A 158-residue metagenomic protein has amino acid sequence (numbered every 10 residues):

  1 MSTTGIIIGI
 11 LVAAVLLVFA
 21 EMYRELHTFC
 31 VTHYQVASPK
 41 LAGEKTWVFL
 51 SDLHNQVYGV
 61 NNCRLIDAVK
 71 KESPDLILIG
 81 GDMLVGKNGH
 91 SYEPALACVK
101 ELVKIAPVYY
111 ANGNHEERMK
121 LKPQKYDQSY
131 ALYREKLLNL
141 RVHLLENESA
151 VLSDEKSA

Functional and structural regions predicted by a protein language model:
M1-L41: N-terminal membrane-anchoring alpha-helices
T32, H54, V151-S153: Generic, ordered loop/turn and secondary-structure boundary motif
A37-V48, V142, A150-A158: Beta-strand-turn-beta hairpins that frame and shape the catalytic cleft of phosphate-ester-processing enzymes
G43-E44, V48-H143: Membrane-embedded segments
